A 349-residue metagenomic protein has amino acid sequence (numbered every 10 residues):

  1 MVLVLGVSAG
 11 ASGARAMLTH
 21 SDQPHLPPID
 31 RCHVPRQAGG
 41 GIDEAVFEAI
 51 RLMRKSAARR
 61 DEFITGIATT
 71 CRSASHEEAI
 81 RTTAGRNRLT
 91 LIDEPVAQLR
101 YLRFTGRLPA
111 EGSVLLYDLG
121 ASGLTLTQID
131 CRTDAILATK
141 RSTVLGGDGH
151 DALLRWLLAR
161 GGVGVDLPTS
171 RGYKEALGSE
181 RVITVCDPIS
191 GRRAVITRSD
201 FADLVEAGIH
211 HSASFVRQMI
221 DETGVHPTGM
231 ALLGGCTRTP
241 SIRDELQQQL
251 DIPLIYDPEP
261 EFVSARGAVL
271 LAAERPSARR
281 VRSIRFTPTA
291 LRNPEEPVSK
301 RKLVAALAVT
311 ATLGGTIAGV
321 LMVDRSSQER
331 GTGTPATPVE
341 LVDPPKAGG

Functional and structural regions predicted by a protein language model:
M1, T90-Y117, R266-S277: Conserved phosphate-binding catalytic cores of ATP/NTP-utilizing and phosphoryl-transfer enzymes
M1-H25, G106-L137, A176-G178, V182: Gly/Thr-rich phosphate-binding beta-strand-loop-beta motif of the actin/hexokinase/Hsp70
M1-T70, S75-E77, L137, S212-V216: Conserved phosphate-binding loops in N-terminal lobes of ATP-dependent enzymes of the actin/Hsp70/sugar-kinase
P35-A49, D187-H226: Adenine-nucleotide phosphate-binding core of ATP-dependent small-molecule kinases
A68-H76, E222-Q247: Glycine-rich phosphate-binding loops at beta-strand->alpha-helix junctions
N87-Q98, E245-V269: Conserved phosphate-binding/catalytic loops in two-lobed NTP-binding clefts
D130-E206, R238-T239, D244, A305-G319: Phosphate-binding glycine-rich/basic clefts of nucleotide- and phosphate-handling proteins, predominantly
E274-G349: Acidic, glycine/GT-rich loop-and beta-edge segments that sit at the periphery of enzyme/chaperone cores
